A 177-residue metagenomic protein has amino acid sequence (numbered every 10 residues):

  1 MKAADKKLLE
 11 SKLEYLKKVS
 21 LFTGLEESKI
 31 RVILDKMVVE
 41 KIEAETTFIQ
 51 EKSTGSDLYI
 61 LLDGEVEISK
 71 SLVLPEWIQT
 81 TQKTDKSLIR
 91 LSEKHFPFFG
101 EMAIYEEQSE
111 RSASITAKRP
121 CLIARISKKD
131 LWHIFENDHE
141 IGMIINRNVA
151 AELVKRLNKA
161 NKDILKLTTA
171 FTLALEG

Functional and structural regions predicted by a protein language model:
M1-V39, E43: Cyclic nucleotide-binding regulatory module and flanking cytosolic helices
Y15, Q82-N146: Cyclic-nucleotide recognition modules
K29, S71, I145: Localized chelating/binding microdomains that coordinate divalent metal ions or stabilize phosphate-bearing
E45, S56-I78, T84, S92-F96: Glycine- and acidic-residue-biased ligand/ion/polar-headgroup-sensing regions
F48-S53: Short phosphate-coordinating micro-motif centered on Lys-Gly-acidic
E140-G177: Polybasic "coupling" helices that flank or enter modular domains
